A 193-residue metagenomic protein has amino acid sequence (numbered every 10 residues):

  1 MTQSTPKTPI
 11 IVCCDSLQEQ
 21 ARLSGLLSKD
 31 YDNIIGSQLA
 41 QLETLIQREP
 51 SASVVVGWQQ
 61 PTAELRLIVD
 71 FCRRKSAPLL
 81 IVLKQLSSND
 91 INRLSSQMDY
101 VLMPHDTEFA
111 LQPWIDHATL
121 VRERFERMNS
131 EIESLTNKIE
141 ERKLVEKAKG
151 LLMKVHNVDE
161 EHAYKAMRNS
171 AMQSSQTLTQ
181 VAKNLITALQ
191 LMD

Functional and structural regions predicted by a protein language model:
Q3-L17, L23, V54: Conserved acidic segment of CheY-like receiver
C14-G36: Two-component/phosphorelay signaling modules centered on CheY-like receiver
Q20, L39-L42, A52-R74, L86-S87: Conserved phosphotransfer microenvironments
Q85-Y100: Alpha4 helix (beta4-alpha4-beta5 surface) of REC/receiver domains from two-component response regulators
P104: A Lys-centered signature of the CheY-like receiver
T107: Receiver (REC) domain switch/active-site region of two-component response regulators
A110-R122: Receiver (REC) domain switch/output surface
E133-D193: C-terminal output/effector regions of signal-responsive regulators
